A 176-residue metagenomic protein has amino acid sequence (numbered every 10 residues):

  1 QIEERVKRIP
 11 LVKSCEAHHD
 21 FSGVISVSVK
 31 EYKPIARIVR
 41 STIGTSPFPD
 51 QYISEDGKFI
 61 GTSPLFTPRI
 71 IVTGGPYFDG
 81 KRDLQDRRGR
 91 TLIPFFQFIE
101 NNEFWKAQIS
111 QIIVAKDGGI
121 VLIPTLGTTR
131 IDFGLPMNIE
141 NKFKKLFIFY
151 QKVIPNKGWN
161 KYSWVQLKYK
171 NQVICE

Functional and structural regions predicted by a protein language model:
E3-R8, K13-E176: Charged, solvent-exposed interaction patches on well-folded alpha/beta domains that mediate macromolecular contacts
